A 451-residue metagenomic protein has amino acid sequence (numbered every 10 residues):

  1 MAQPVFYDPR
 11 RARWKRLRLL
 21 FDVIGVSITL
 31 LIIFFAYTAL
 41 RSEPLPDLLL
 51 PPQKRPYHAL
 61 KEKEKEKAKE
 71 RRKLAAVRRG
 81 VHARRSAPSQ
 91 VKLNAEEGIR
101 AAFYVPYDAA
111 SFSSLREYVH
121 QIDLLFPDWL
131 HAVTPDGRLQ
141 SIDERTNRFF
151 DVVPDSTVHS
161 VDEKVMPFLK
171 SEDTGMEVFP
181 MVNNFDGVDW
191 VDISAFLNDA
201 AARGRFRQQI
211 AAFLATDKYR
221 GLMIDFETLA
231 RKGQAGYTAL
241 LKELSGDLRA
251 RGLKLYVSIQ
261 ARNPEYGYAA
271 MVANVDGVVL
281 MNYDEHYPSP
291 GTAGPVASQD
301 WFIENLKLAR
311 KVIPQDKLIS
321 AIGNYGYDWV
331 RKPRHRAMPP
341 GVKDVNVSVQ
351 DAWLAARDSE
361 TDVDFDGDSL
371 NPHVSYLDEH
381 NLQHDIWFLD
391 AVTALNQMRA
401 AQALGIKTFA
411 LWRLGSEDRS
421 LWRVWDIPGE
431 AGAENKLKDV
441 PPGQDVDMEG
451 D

Functional and structural regions predicted by a protein language model:
M1-W14: N-terminal Lys/Arg-rich, disordered targeting/topogenic segments
D8, L45-L124, V257, A403 (+1 more regions): Non-catalytic accessory regions flanking glycosidase/transglycosidase catalytic cores in CAZymes
D22-A39: Hydrophobic membrane-insertion alpha-helices, especially the h-region of bacterial N-terminal signal peptides
E62-F206: Glycan-recognition patch characteristic of GH18 chitinases/ENGases and related GlcNAc/peptidoglycan-binding proteins
V77-R85, N324-R399, D426-D451: Glycan-binding loop/region signatures in secreted carbohydrate-active enzymes
R100-A102, D123-P127, V178-V182, L222-I224 (+4 more regions): Hydrophobic faces of well-ordered beta-strands that scaffold small-molecule active sites in alpha/beta enzyme cores
A110-P135, Q209-I224, N396, A400-W412: Catalytic domains of carbohydrate-active enzymes, especially glycoside hydrolases
T134-S160, R231-A356: Substrate-binding surface in catalytic domains of secreted glycosidases
